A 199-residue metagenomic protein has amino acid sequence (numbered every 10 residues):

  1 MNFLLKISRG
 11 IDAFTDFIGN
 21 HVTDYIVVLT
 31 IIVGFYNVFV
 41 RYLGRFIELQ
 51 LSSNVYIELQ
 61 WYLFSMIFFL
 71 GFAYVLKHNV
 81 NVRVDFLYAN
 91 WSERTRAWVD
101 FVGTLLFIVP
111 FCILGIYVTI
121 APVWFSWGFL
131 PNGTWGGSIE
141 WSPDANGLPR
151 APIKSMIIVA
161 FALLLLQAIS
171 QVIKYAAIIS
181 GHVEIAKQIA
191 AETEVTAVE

Functional and structural regions predicted by a protein language model:
M1-E199: Alpha-helical transmembrane segments and membrane-interface helix-loop junctions in multi-pass membrane proteins
